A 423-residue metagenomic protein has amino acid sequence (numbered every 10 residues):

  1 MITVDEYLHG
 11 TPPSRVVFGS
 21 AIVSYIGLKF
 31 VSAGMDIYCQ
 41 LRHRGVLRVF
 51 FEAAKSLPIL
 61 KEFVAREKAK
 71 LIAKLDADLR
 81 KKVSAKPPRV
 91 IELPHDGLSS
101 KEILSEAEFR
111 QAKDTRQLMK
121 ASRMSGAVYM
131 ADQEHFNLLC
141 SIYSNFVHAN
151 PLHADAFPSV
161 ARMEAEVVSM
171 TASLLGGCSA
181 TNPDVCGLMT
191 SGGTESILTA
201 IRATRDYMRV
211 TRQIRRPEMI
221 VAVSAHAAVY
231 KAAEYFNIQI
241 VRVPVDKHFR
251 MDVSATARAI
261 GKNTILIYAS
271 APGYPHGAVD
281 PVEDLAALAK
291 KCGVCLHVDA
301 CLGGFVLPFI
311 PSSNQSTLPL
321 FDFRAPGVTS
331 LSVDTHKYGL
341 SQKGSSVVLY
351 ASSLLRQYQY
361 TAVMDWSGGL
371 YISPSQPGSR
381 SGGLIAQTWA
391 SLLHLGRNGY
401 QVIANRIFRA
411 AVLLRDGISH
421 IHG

Functional and structural regions predicted by a protein language model:
I2-D184: N-terminal entrance/gating region of PLP-dependent enzymes' catalytic architecture
T11-S14, S159-V160, G187-T194, V221-V223 (+1 more regions): Active-site nucleophile and cofactor-binding loops and adjacent substrate-binding regions of central metabolic enzymes
A161-E164, V168, P183-I214, A227-A232: Conserved beta-loop-alpha segment that forms the PLP phosphate-binding cup at the N-terminus of a helix
M208-N263: PLP-dependent aminotransferase-like
M251-H297: Active-site phosphate-binding strand-loop segment of PLP-dependent enzymes
A278-S316, F323-P326: Catalytic PLP-binding core of fold-type I/II PLP enzymes
S312-G423: Active-site C-terminal subdomain of aminotransferase-like
